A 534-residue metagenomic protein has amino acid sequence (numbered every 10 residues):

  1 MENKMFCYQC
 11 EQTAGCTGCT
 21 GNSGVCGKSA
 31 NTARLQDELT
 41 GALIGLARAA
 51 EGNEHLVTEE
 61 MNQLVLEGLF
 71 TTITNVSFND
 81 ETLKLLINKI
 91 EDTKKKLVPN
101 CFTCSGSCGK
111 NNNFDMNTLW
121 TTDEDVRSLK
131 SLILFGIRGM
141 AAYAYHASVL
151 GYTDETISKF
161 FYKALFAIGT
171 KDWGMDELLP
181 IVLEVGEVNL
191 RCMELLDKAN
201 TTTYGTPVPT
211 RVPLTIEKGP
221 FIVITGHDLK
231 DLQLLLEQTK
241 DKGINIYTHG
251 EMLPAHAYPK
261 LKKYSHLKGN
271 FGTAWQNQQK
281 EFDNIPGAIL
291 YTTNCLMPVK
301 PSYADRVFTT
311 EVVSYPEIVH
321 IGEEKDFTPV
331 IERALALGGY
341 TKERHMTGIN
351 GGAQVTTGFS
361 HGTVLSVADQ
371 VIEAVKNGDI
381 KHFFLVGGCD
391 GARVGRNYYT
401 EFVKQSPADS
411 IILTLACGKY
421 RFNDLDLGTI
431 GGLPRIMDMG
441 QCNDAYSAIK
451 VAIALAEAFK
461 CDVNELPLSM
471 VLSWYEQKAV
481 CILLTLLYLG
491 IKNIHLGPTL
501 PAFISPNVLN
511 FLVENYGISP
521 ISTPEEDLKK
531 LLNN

Functional and structural regions predicted by a protein language model:
E2-T32, Q36-D37, G41-G45, E51 (+3 more regions): Anaerobic metallocofactor- and corrinoid-dependent redox/one-carbon enzyme cores, especially those from methanogenesis
I44-T203, P209: Electropositive, gly/pro-rich neighborhoods at or near active sites that engage anionic ligands
